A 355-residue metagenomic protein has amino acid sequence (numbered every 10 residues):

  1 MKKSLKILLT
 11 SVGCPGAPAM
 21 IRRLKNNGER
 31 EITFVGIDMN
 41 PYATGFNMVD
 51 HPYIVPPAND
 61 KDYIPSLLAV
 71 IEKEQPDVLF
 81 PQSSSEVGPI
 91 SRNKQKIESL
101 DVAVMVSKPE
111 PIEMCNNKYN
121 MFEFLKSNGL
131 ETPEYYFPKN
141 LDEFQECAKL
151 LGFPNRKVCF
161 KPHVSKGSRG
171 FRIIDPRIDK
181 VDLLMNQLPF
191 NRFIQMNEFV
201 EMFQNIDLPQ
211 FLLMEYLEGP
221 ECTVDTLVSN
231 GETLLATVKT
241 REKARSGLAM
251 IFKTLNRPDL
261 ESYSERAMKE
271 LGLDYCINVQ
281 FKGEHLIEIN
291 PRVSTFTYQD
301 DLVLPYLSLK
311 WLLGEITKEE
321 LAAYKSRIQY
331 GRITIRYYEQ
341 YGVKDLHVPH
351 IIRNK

Functional and structural regions predicted by a protein language model:
M1-I37, E72-Q82, F137, D182-N186 (+4 more regions): Preference for protein termini
M1-V106, Q145: ATP-binding N-terminal substructure of ATP-dependent carboxylate-amine bond-forming enzymes
S4-L8, K157, L212: Residues that mark the start of a beta-strand
L5, S11, E74, E242-G247 (+1 more regions): ATP-dependent carboxylate activation and anion-phosphoryl transfer catalytic cores that bind Mg-ATP to form
I112-Q210: Active-site nucleotide/adenylate-binding loops and adjacent lid/helix of ATP-dependent enzymes
L184-A249, K253-Y263, G283-H285: Phosphate-binding site of ATP-dependent enzymes
